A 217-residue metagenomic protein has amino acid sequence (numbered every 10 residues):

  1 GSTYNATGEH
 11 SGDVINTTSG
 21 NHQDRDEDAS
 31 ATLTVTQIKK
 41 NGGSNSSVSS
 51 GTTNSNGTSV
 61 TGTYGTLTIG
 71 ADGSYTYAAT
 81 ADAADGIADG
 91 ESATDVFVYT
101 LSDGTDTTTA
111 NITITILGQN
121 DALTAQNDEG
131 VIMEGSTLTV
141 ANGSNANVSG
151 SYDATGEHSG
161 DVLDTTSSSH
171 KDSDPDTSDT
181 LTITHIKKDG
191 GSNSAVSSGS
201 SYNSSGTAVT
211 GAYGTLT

Functional and structural regions predicted by a protein language model:
G1-V60, T124-G206: Extracellular ectodomain surface segments
S49-N120, S197-T217: Acidic, turn/loop-rich segments in luminal/extracellular domains of secretory-pathway and cell-surface proteins
